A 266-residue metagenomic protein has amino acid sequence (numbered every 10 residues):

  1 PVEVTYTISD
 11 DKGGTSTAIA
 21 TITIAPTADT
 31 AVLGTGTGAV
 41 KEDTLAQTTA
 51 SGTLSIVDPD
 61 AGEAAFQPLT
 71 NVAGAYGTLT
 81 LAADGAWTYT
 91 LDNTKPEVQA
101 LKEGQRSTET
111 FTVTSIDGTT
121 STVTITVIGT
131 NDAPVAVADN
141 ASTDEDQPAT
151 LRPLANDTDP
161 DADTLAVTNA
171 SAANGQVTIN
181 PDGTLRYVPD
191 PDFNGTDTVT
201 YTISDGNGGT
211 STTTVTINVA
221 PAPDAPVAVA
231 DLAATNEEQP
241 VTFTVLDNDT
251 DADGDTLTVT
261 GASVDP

Functional and structural regions predicted by a protein language model:
P1-P26, V72-G129, A170-P223, N236 (+1 more regions): Acidic, turn/loop-rich segments in luminal/extracellular domains of secretory-pathway and cell-surface proteins
D29-G74, A133-A172, D190, D224-P266: Extracellular ectodomain surface segments
